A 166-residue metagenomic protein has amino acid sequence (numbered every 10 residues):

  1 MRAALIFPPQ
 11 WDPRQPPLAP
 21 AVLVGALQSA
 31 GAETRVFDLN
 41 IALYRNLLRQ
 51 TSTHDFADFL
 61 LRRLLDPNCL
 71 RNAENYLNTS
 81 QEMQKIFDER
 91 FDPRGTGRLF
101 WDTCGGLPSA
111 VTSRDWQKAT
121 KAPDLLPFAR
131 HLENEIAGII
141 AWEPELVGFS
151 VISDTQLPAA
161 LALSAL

Functional and structural regions predicted by a protein language model:
M1-L166: A short, structured N-terminal alpha-helical element that caps or precedes a catalytic domain
